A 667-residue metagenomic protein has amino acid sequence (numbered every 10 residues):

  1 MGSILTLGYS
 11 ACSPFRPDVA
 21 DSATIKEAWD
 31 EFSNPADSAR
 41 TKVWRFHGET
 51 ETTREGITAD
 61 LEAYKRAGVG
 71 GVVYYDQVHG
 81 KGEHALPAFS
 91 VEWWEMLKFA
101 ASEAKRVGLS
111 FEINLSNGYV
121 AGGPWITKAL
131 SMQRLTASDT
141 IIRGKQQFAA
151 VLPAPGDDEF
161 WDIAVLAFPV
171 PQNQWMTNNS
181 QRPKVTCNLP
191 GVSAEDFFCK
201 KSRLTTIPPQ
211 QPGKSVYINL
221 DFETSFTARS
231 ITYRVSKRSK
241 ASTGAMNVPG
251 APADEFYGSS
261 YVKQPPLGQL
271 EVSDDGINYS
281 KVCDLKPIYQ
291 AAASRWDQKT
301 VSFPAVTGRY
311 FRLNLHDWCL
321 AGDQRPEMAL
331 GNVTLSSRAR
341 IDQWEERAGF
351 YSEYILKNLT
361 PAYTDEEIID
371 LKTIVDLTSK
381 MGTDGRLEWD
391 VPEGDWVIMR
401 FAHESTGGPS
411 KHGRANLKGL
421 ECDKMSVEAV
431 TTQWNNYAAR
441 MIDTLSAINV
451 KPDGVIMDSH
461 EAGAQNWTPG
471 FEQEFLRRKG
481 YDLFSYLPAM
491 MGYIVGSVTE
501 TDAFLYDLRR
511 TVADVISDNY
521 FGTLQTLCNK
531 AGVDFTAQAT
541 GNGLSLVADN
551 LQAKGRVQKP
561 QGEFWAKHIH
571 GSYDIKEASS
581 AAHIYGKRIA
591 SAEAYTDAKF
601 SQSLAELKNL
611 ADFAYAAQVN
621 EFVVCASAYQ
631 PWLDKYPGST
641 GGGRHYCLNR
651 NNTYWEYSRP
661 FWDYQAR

Functional and structural regions predicted by a protein language model:
M1-S22: Bacterial Sec-dependent N-terminal signal peptides
F15-A39, H47, E55: N-terminal carbohydrate-binding accessory modules
D21, R40, I57-T58, V72 (+17 more regions): Carbohydrate-binding surfaces of carbohydrate-active enzymes
A36-F46, D76-E83, G407-C422: Acidic/histidine-rich, surface-exposed loop or edge segments in extracytoplasmic proteins
T50-A85: N-terminal cofactor/phosphate-binding cores enriched in small/glycine residues, especially glycine-rich loops such as
G123-S202, Q290-W296, E353-I442, E472-V512 (+1 more regions): Active-site-adjacent "subsite" loops/lids of carbohydrate-active enzymes
C199-N278, R295-D370, S459: Aromatic, loop-rich ligand-recognition surfaces of beta-strand-rich domains
V282-Q290: Solvent-exposed serine/threonine-rich low-complexity stretches and specific carbohydrate-binding patches
